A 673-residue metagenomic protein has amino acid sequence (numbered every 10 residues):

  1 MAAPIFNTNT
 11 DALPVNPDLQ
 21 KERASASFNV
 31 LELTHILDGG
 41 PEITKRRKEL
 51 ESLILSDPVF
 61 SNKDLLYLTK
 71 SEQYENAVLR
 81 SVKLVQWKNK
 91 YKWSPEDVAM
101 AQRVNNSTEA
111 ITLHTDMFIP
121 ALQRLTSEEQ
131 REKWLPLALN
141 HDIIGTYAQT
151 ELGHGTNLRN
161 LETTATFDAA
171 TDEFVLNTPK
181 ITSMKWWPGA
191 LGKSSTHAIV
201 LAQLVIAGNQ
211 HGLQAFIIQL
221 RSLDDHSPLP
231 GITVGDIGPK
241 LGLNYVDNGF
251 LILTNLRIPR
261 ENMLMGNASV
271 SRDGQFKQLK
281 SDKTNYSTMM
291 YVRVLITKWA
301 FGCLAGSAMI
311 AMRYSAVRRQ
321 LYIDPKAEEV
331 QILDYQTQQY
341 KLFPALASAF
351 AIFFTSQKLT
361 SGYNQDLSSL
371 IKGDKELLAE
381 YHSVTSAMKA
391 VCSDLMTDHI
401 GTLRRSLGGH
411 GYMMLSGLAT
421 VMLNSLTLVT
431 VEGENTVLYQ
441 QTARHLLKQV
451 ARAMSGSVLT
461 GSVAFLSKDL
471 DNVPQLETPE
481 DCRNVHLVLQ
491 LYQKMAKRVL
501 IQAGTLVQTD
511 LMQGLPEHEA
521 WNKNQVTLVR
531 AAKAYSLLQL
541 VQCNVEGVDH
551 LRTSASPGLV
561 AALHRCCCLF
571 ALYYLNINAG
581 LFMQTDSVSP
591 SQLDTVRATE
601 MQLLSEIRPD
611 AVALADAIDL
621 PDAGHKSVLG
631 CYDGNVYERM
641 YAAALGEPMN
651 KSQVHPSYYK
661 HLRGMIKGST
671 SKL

Functional and structural regions predicted by a protein language model:
M1-L673: Flavin-dependent oxidoreductase catalytic core characteristic of acyl-CoA dehydrogenase/oxidase-like enzymes
